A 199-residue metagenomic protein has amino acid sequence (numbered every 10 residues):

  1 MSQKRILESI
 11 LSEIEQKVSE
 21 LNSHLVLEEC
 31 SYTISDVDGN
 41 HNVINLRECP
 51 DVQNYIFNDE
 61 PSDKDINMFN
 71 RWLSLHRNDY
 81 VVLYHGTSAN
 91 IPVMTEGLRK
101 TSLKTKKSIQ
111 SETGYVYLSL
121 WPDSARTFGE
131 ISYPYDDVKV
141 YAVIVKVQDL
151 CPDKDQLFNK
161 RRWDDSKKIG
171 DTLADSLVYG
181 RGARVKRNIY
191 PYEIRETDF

Functional and structural regions predicted by a protein language model:
S2-S9, E13, V82-S88: Short, extreme N-terminal segment that most often corresponds to the first beta-strand
L7-E8, S12-Q16, E20-S23, E28-E29 (+2 more regions): Proteolytic processing junctions in secreted/extracellular precursors, especially proprotein convertase/trypsin-like
S9-S12, Q16, R71, V93-E96 (+1 more regions): Charged/polar, solvent-exposed surface patches and flexible loops
I10-S12, H24, P92, K106 (+1 more regions): Enrichment for repetitive, rod-forming helical segments
C30-I66, R71, H76-N78, S88 (+3 more regions): Active-site and NAD+-binding cores of ADP-ribose-processing enzymes
Y84-H85, T101-Y135: Extended catalytic/binding region for NAD+/ADP-ribose chemistry, centered on the ART fold
